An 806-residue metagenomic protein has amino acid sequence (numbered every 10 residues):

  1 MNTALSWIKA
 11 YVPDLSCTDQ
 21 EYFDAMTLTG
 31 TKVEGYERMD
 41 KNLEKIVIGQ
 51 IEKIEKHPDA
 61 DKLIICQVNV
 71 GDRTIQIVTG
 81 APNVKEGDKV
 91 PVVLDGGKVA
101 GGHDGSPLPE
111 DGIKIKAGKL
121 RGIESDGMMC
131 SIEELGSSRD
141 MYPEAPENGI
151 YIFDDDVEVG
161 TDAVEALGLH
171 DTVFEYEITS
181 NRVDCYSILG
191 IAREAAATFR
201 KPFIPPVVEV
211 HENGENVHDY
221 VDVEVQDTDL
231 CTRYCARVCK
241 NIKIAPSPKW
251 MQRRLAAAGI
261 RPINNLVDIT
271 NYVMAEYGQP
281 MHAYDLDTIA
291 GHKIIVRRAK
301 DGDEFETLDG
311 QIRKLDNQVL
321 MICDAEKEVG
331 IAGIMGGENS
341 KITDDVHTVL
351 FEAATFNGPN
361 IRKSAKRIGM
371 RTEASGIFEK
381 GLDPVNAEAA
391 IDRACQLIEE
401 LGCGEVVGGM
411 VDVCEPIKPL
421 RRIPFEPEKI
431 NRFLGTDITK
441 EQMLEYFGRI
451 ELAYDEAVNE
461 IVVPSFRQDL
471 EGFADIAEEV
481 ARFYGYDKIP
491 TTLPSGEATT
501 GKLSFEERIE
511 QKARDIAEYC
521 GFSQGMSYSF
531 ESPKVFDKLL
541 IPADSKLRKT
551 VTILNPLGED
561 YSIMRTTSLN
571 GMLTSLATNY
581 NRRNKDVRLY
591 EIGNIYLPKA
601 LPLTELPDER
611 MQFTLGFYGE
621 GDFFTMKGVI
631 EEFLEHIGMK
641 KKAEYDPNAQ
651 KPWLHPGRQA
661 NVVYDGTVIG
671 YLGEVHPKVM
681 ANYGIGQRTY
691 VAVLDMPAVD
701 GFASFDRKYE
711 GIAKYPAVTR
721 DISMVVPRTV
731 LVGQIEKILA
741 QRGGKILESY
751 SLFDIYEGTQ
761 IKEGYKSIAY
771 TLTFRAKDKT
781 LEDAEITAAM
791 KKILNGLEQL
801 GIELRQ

Functional and structural regions predicted by a protein language model:
M1-E215, L350, G369, E373 (+3 more regions): Phosphate-backbone binding interfaces of nucleic-acid-interacting proteins
L5, D24, I64, F203-D303: Glycine/proline-enriched, intrinsically flexible loops and inter-domain linkers
K41-E44, E212-N213, A498-L503, S527-K546 (+2 more regions): Beta-rich nucleic-acid/ligand-interaction surfaces
I48-V78, N264, T270-N339: Conserved mixed alpha/beta core segments that line enzyme active sites in large multi-domain catalysts
R121-C130, E134-G136, D140, A145 (+7 more regions): Mobile "lid/hinge" segments at catalytic clefts and subdomain interfaces of large enzymes
F199-V225, G402-I430, D437: Terminal amphipathic helices with adjacent charged low-complexity linkers/tails
I423-K585, R720, T773-A776, L781 (+1 more regions): Extended, well-folded interaction surfaces typified by the phenylalanyl-tRNA synthetase beta subunit core
R449-L452, D469, K599-L603, D608-E609 (+2 more regions): A carboxyl-terminal module marker
